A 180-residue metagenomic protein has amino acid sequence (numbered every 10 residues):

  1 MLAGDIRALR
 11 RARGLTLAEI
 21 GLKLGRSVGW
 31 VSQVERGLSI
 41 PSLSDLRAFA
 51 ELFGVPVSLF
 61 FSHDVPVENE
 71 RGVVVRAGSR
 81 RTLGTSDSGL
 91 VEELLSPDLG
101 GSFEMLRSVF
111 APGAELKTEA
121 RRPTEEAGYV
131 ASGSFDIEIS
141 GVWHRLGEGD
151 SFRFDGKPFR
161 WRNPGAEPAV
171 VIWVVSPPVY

Functional and structural regions predicted by a protein language model:
G4-K23: Short basic helix-loop element that most often maps to the first helix and adjoining turn of HTH DNA-binding modules
A18, G29, R47: Residues within helix-turn-helix
G25, S44-L59: DNA major-groove recognition helix of helix-turn-helix/homeodomain DNA-binding modules
G25-P41: Recognition helix of helix-turn-helix/homeodomain-like DNA-binding domains that insert into the DNA major groove
A77-T118, E125, V175: A short glycine-rich, His/Asp/Glu-containing loop-to-beta-strand
L90, L99, G147, G156-Y180: Ligand-binding loop in jelly-roll beta-barrel domains
L95, S140-K157: Short acidic-glycine-tyrosine-enriched beta hairpin
P123-I139: Glycine- and acidic-residue-biased ligand/ion/polar-headgroup-sensing regions
